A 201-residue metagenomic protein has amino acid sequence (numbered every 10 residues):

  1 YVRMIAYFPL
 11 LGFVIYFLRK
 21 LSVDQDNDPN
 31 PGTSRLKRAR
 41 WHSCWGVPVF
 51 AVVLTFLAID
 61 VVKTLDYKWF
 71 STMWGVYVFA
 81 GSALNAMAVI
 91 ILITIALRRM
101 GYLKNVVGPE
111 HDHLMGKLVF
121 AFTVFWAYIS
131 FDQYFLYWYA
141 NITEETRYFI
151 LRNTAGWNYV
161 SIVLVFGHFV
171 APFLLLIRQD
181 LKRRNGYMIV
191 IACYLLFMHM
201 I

Functional and structural regions predicted by a protein language model:
V2, A6-L164, L181: Long, contiguous internal "core" modules enriched in hydrophobic/ aromatic residues
I90, P172-L176: Alpha-helical phosphate/pyrophosphate-handling elements in metalloenzyme active cores
V165-F173: Core segments of transmembrane alpha-helices that mediate helix-helix packing or line hydrophobic substrate/ligand
I177-I189: Membrane-helix interface "capping/anchor" motifs
Y187-F197: Central hydrophobic cores of alpha-helical transmembrane segments in multi-pass integral membrane proteins
H199-I201: Membrane-proximal extracellular juxtamembrane segment immediately upstream of a following transmembrane helix
